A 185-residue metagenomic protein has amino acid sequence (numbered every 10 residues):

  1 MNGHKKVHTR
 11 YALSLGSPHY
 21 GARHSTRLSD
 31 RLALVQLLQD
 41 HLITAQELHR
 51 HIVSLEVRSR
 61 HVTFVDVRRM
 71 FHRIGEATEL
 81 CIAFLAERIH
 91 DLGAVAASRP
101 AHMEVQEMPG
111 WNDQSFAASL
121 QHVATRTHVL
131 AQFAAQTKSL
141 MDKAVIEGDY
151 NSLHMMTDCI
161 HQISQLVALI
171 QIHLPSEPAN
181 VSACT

Functional and structural regions predicted by a protein language model:
M1-R31: Terminal targeting/low-complexity segments that flank the catalytic cores of oxidoreductases
N2, A96, P100-E104, A131 (+1 more regions): Long, contiguous binding/interaction regions
G3-H4, T63-H102, H173: Conserved alpha-helical segments that form or flank metal/cofactor-binding pockets of metalloenzymes
T9-G21, E87-S119: Carboxylate-rich helix-loop segments that flank metal/cofactor sites and access channels in metalloenzymes
D30, L34-H41, L48-H51, L55 (+2 more regions): Acidic/histidine-rich alpha-helical segments that form the ligand environment of transition-metal centers
S59-R69, Y150, V181: Glycine-rich cofactor-pocket loops
S152-T185: Short, contiguous alpha-helical
